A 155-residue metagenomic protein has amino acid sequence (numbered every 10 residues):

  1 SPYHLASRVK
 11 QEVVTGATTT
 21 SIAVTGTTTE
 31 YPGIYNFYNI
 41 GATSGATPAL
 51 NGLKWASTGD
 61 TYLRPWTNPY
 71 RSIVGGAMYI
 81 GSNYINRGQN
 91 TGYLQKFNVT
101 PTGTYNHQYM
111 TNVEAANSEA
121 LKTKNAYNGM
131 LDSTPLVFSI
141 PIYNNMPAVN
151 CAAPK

Functional and structural regions predicted by a protein language model:
S1-G16: Short, functionally critical alpha-helical segments immediately adjacent to catalytic or ligand/cofactor-binding
V14-T18, T104-Y105: Flexible loop/turn segments at secondary-structure boundaries
T18-T27: Short, solvent-exposed loop/turn and secondary-structure capping segments
T28-K155: Non-catalytic cell-wall polysaccharide-engagement segments
